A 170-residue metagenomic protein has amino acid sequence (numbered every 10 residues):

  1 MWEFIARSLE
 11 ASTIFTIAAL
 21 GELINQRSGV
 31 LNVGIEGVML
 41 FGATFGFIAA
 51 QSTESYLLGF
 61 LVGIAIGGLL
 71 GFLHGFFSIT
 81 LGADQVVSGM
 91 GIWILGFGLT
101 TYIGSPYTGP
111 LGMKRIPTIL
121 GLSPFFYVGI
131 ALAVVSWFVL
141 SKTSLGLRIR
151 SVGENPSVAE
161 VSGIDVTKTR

Functional and structural regions predicted by a protein language model:
M1-R7, L57, G82, R115-F125: Interfacial loop-to-helix junctions that mark the boundaries of transmembrane helices in multi-pass membrane
F4-S52, F60, A65, L69-Q85: Single transmembrane alpha-helix segments in multi-pass membrane proteins
A18-A19, A43-F47, F97-G98, F126-V139: Hydrophobic core segments of alpha-helical transmembrane domains in multi-pass membrane transport and ion-translocation
F41-T44, G91-T100, V161-G163: Small-residue-rich segments of transmembrane alpha-helices in multi-pass membrane proteins, especially helix faces
E54-V62, D84-S88, I92, P124-V128 (+1 more regions): Membrane-interface starts of transmembrane alpha-helices
G75-S105: Pore- or pathway-lining transmembrane helices of multi-pass membrane proteins that form conduits for solutes/ions
G96-L120: Extracellular/periplasmic helix-loop junction at the C-terminal end of a transmembrane helix in multi-pass membrane
L122-R170: Helix-loop-helix "hairpin" substructures at the membrane interface of multi-pass membrane proteins
